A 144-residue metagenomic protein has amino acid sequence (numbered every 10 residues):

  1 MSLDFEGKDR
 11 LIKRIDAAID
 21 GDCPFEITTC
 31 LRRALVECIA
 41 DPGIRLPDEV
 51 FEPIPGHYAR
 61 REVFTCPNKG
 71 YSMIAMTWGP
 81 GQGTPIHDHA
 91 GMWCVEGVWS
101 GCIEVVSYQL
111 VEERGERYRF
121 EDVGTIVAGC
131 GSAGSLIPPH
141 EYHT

Functional and structural regions predicted by a protein language model:
M1-I44: N-terminal leader/capping segments at the start of a protein or of a new domain
R45-V50: N-terminal amphipathic, basic helical "cap/leader" segment at the start of enzyme domains
E52-P80: A short glycine-rich, His/Asp/Glu-containing loop-to-beta-strand
F64-C66, I86-D88, G97, I126: Short, conserved, surface-exposed binding loops centered on an aromatic residue
I74-H89, I137-E141: Conserved short histidine dyad/triad with adjacent acidic residue
P80, G91-L110: Glycine- and acidic-residue-biased ligand/ion/polar-headgroup-sensing regions
V95, Q109-H143: Short acidic-glycine-tyrosine-enriched beta hairpin
